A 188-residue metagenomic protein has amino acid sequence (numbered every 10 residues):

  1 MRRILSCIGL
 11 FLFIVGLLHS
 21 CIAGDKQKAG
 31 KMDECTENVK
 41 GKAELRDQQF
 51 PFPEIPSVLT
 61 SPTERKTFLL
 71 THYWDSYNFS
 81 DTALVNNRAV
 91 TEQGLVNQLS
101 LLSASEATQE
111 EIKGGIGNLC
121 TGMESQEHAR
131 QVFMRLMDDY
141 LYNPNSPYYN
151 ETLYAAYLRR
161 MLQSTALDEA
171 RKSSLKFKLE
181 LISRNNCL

Functional and structural regions predicted by a protein language model:
M1-I8: Bacterial N-terminal signal peptides that target proteins for export
F11-F13: Core hydrophobic alpha-helical transmembrane segments of single-pass membrane proteins
L18-S20: C-terminal motif of bacterial Sec signal peptides marking the signal peptidase cleavage site
I22-L188: Oxidative protein folding and maturation machinery
